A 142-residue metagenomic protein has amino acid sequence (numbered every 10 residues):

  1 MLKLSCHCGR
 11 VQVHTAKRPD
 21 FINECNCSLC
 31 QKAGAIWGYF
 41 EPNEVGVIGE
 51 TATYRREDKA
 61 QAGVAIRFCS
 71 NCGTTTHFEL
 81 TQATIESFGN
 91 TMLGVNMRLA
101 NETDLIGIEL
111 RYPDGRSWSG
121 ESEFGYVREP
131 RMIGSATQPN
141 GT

Functional and structural regions predicted by a protein language model:
M1-S5, R10-T142: A short Gly-Trp-Pro
